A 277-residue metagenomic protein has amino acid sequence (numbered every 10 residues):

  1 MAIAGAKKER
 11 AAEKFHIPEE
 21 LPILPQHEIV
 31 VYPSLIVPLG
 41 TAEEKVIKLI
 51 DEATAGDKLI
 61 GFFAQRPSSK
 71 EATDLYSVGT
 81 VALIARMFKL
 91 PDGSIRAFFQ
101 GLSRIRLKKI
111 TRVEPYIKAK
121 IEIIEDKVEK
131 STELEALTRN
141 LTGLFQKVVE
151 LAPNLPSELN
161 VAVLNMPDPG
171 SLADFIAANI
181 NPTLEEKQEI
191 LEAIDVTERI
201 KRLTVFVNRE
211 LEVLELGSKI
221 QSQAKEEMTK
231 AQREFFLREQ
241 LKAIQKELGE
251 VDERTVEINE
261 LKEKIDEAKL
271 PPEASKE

Functional and structural regions predicted by a protein language model:
M1-E277: N-terminal low-complexity, acidic/polar interaction/targeting segments
